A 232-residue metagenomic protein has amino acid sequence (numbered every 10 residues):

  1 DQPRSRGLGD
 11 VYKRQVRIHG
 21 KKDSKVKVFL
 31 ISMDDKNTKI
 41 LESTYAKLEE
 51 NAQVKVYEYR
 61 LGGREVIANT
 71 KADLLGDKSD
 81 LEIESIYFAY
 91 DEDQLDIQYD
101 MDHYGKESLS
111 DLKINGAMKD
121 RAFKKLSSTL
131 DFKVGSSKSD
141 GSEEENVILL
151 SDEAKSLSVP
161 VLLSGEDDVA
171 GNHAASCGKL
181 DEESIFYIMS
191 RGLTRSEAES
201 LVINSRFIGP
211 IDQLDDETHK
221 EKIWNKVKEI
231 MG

Functional and structural regions predicted by a protein language model:
D1-Y12: Single conserved hydrophobic/aromatic residue that forms the stacking wall/gate of nucleotide- or nucleobase-binding
R6, V26-L30, V54-E58, I83-E84 (+2 more regions): Beta-strand-rich extracellular passenger or scaffold domains
G20-K22, L30, L48-E50, L74-G76 (+4 more regions): Residues on the solvent-exposed faces and adjacent turns of beta-rich solenoids used to engage binding targets
D35-H103: Acidic, glycine-rich loop-and-beta core segments that form the ion-binding/anion-interacting portion of active sites
H103-G232: Family-specific signature for flavin-dependent thymidylate synthase
